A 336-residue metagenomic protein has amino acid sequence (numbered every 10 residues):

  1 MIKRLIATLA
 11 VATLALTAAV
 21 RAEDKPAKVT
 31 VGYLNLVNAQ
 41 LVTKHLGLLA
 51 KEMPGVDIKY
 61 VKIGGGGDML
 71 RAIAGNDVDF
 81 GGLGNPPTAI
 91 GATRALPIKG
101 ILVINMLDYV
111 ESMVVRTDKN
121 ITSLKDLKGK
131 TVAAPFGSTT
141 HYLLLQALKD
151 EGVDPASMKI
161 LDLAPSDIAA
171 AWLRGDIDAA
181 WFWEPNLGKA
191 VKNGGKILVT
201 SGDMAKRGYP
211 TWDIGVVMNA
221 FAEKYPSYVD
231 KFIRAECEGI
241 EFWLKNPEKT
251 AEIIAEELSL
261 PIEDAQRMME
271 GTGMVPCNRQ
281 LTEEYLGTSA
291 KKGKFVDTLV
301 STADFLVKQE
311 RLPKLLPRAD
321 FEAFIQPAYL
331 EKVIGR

Functional and structural regions predicted by a protein language model:
M1-A7: Bacterial N-terminal signal peptides that target proteins for export
A7-T17: Bacterial N-terminal signal peptides
A18-A22: Sec/Tat signal peptide C-region and signal peptidase I cleavage site
E23-D154, K159-A171, D178-E184, G188 (+1 more regions): Short, glycine-/small- and polar/acidic-enriched structural segments that line small-molecule recognition paths
G47-G55, D203-G208, C277-K294: Short, solvent-exposed loop/beta-turn-alpha elements that line the ligand-binding surface or hinge of extracytoplasmic
P86, L161, D167-L258, E263: Pocket-lining segment of extracytoplasmic ligand-binding domains
K224-R311: Secondary-structure end/capping motifs
T298-R336: Conserved C-terminal helix/tail region of periplasmic/extracytoplasmic solute-binding proteins
